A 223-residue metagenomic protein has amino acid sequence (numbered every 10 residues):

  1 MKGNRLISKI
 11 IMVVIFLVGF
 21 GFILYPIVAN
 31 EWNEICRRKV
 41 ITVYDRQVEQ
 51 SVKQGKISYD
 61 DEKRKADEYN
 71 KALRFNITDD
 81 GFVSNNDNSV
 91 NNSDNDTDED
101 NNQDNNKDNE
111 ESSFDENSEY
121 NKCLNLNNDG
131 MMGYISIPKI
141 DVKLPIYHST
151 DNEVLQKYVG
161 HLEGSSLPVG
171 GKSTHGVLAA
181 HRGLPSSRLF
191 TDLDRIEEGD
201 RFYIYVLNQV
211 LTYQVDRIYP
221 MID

Functional and structural regions predicted by a protein language model:
N4-D223: Solvent-exposed, non-transmembrane regions of membrane-associated and secreted proteins
